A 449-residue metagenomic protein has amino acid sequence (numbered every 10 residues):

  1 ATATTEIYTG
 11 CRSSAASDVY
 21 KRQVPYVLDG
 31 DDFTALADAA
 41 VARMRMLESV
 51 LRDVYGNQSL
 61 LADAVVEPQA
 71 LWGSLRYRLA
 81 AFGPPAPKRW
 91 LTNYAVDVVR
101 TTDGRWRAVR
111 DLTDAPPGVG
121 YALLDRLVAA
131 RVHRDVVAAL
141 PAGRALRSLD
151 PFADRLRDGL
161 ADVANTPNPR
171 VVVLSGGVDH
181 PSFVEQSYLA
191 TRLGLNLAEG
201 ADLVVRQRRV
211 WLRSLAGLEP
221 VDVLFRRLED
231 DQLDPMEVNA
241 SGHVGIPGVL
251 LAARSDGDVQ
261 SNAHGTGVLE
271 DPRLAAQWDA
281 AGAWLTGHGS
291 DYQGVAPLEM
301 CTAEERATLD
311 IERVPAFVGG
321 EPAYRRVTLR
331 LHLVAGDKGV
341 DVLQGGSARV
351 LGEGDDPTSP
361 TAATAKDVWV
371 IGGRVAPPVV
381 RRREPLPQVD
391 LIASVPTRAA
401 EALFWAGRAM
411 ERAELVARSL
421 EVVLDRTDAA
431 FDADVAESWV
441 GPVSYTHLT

Functional and structural regions predicted by a protein language model:
T4-C11, A15-Y20, T449: Short, small-residue-biased leader/transition segments that mark boundaries at the very start of proteins
D18-P87, T101, T113-V163, N168-R170 (+2 more regions): Alpha-helical transmembrane segments and their helix-helix packing motifs
A37-R52, W72-S74, R206, W211-D222 (+3 more regions): Active-site nucleotide/adenylate-binding loops and adjacent lid/helix of ATP-dependent enzymes
L91-A115: Structured, charged N-terminal subsegments at the starts of enzyme catalytic cores and at intra-chain domain/subunit
S175-V178, R227-L228: Structural motif
S187-L197: Short helix-loop-beta junction
L203: A conserved short coil-to-beta-strand element within the FAD-binding core of flavoproteins
